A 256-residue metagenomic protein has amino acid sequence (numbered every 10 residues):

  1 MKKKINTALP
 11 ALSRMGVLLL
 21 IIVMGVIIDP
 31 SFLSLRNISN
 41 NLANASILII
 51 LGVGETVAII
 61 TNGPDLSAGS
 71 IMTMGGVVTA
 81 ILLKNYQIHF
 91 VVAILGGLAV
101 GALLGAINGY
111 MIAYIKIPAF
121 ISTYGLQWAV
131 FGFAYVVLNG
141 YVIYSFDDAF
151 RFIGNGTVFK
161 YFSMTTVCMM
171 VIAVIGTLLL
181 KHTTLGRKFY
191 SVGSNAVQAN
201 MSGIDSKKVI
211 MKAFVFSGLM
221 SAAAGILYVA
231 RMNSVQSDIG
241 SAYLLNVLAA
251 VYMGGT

Functional and structural regions predicted by a protein language model:
M1-G16, L33: Transmembrane alpha-helical segments of polytopic membrane transport and secretion proteins
A11-G16, N41, I49, S70-M74 (+6 more regions): Hydrophobic alpha-helical transmembrane segments
L20-Y86, M111-K116, L248-T256: Single transmembrane alpha-helix segments in multi-pass membrane proteins
P30-N40, V137, T157, L179-K181 (+2 more regions): Inter-helical junctions in multi-pass inner-membrane proteins, predominant in energy-converting antiporter-like
G54-E55, A99-G105, I172-V174, L245-T256: Hydrophobic alpha-helical transmembrane segments of polytopic membrane proteins
Q87-Q127: Alpha-helical transmembrane segments within multi-pass membrane transporters and channels
I115, A119-H182, V209-K212, R231-G240: Transmembrane helix-bundle core of multi-pass membrane transporters and related energy-transducing complexes
V174-V215: Membrane-helix/interface signature in polytopic inner-membrane proteins
